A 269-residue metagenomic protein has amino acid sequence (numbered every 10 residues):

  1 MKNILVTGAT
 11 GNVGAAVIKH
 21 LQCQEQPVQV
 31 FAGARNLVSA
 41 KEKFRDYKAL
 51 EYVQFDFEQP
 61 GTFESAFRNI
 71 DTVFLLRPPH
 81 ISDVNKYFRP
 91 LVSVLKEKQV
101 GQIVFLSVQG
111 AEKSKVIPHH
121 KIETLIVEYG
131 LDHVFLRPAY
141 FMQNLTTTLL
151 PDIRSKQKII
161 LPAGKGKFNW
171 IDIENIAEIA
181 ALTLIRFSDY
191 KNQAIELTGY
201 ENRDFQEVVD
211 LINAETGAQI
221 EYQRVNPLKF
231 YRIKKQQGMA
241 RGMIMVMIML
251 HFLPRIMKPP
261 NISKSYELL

Functional and structural regions predicted by a protein language model:
K2-P27: N-terminal Rossmann NAD(P)H-binding glycine-rich loop of SDR-like oxidoreductase domains
L5, A32-K98: NAD(P)H-binding glycine-rich loop region in Rossmannoid oxidoreductase-like domains and their noncatalytic homologs
N12, H20, L228-L269: A hydrophobic C-terminal alpha-helical subdomain
P78-K158: Glycine-/Pro-rich loop/turn segments that contact NAD(P) or position catalytic residues in Rossmann-like domains
L145-P151, T183-A194: Glycine/proline-rich active-site loop of Rossmann-fold NAD(P)-dependent oxidoreductases
D152-I171, D189: A conserved pocket-lining segment of Rossmann-fold NAD(P)-dependent short-chain dehydrogenase/reductase
G164-L184, Q193: Substrate-positioning beta->alpha
K167-E174, T198-A214, L228-R232: Substrate-binding strand-loop-helix patch in Rossmann-like NAD(P)-dependent oxidoreductase/epimerase domains
